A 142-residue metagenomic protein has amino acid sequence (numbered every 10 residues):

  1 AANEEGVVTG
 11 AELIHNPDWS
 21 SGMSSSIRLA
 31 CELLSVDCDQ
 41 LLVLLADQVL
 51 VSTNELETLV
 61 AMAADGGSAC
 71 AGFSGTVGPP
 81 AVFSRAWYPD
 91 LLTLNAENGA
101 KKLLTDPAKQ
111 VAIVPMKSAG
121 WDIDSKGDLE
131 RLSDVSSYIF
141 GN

Functional and structural regions predicted by a protein language model:
A1-V77, R85, K109-M116, F140: Nucleotide and nucleotide-moiety/phosphate-recognizing core
C38, S52, L91-L92, S133: Activation segment
L56, W87-L91, L129: A generic structural signal for short hydrophobic patches within well-formed alpha-helices
P79-F83, W121-I123: Short glycine- and hydrophobic/aromatic-rich loop-to-beta-strand nucleating segment in the catalytic cores
T93-N142: Conserved alpha/beta core of the MobA/IspD/sugar-nucleotide pyrophosphorylase nucleotidyltransferase superfamily
